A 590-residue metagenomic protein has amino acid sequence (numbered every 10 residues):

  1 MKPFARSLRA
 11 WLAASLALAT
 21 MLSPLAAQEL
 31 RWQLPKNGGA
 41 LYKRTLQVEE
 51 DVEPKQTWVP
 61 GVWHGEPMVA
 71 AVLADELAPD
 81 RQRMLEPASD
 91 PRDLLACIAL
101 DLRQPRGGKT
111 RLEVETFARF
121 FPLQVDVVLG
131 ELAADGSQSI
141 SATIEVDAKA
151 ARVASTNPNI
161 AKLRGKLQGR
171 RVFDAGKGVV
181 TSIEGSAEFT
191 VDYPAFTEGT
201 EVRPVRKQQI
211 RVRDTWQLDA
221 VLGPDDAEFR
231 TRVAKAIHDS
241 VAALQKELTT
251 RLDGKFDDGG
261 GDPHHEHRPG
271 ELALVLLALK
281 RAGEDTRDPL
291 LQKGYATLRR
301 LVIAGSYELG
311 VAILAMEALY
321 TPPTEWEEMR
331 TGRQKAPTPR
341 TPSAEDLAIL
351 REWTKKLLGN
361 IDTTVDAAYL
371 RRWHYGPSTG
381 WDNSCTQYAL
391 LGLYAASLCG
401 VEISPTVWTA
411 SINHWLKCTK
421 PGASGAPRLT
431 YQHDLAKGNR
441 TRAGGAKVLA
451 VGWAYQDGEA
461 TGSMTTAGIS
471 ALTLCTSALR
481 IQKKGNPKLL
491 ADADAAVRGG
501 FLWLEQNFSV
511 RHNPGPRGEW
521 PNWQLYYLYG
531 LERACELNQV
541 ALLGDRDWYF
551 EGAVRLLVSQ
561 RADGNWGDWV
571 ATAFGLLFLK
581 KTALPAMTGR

Functional and structural regions predicted by a protein language model:
K2-S15: Bacterial N-terminal signal peptides that target proteins for export
A10-A13, V48, L537: General helical structural elements
L16-P24: Hydrophobic core
A27-P224, L391: Signature of exported/secreted
R213-R590: Preference for long, amphipathic alpha-helical scaffolds in soluble/luminal domains and all-alpha bundles
